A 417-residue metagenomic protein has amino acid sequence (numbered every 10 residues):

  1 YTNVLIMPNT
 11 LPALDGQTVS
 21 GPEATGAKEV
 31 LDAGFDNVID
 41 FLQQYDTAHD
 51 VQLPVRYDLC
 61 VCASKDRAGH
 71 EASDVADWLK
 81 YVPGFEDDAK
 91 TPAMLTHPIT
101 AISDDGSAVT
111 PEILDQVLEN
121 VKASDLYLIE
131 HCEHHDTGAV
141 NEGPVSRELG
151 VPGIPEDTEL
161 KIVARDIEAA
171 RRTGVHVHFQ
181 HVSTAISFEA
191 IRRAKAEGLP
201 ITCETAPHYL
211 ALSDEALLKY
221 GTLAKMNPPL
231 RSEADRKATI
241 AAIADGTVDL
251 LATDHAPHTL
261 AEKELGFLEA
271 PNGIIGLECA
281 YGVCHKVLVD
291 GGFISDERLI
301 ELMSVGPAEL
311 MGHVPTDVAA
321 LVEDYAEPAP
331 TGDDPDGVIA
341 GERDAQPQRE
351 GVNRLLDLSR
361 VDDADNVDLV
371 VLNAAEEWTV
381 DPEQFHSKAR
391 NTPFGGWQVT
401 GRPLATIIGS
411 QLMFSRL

Functional and structural regions predicted by a protein language model:
Y1-H135: Divalent-metal coordination cores built from histidine and acidic residues
Y1-N3, L11-G34, Q43-R56, D125 (+3 more regions): Active-site gating loops and adjacent loop-to-helix segments of metal-dependent hydrolytic enzymes
G21, G26, G34-H49, A76-K80 (+4 more regions): Short, electropositive alpha-helical surface patch
Y57, I102, H131, V177 (+7 more regions): Divalent metal-coordination and catalytic microenvironments
A72-L251, T331, N353: Histidine/acidic residue-rich metal-binding segments in metalloenzymes
E148-H176, L223, A244, L250 (+2 more regions): His/Asp/Glu-enriched, well-ordered alpha-helical/loop segment that forms or immediately abuts the divalent-metal
T379-V399: A conserved acidic, glycine/proline-rich C-terminal tail/linker
P393-L417: Generic C-terminus detector
